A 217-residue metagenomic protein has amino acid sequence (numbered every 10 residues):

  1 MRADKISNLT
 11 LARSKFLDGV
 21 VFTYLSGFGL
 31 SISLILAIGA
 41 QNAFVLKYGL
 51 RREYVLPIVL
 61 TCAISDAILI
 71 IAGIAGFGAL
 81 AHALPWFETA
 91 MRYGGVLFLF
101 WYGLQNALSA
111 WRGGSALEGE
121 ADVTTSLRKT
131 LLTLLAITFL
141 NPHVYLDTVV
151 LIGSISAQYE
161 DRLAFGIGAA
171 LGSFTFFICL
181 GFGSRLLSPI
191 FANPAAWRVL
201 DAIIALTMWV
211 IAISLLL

Functional and structural regions predicted by a protein language model:
R2, I6-F16, E88-A90, W101-P142 (+1 more regions): Alpha-helical multi-pass membrane helix bundles of inner-membrane/thylakoid proteins, especially permease cores
K15-T89, V149-A164: Juxtamembrane transmembrane-helix termini in multi-pass membrane transport proteins
G29, L56-L60, R92, L132 (+4 more regions): Internal alpha-helical transmembrane segments of multi-pass membrane proteins, especially GPCRs
V55-T125, K129-T130, G183-L186, L206: Membrane helix-loop-helix hairpins that form the core translocation module of multi-pass transporters
L60-A72, L140, Y145, L171-F177: Membrane-embedded alpha-helical segments of transport systems, primarily multispan ion/solute transporters
F182-L206: Interfacial loop-to-transmembrane junctions
I213-L217: Juxtamembrane boundary at the C-terminal end of a transmembrane helix
